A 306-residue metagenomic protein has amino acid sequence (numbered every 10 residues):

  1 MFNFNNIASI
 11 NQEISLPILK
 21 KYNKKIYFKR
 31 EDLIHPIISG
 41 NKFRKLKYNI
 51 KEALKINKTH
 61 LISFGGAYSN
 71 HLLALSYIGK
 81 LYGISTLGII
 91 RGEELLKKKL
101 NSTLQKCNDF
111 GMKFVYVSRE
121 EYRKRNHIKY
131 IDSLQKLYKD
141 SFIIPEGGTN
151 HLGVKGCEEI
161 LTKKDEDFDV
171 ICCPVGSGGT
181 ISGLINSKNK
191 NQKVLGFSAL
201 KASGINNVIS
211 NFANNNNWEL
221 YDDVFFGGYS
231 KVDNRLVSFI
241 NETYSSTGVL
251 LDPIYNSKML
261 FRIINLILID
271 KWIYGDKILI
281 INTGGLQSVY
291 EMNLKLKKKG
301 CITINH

Functional and structural regions predicted by a protein language model:
M1-H306: PLP-dependent amino-acid enzyme catalytic core
